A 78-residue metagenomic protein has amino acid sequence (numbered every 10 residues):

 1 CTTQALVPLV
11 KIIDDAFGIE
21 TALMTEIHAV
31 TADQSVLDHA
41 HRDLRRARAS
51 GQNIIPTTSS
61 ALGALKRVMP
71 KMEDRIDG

Functional and structural regions predicted by a protein language model:
T3: Conserved phosphate-interacting/catalytic interface
V7-G78: Active-site-lining helix/loop region of Rossmann-like oxidoreductase modules
